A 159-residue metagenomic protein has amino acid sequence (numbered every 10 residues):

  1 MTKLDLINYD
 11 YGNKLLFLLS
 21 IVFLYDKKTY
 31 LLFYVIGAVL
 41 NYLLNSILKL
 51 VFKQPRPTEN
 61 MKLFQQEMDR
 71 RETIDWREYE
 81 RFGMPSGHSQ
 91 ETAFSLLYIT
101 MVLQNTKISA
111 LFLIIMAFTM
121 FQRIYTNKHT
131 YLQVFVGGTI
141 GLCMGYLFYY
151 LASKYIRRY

Functional and structural regions predicted by a protein language model:
M1-F23, T29-G37, Y42-R81, K154: N-terminal transmembrane-helix/juxtamembrane module of multi-pass inner/ER membrane proteins
Y25, Q66-Y159: Membrane-embedded catalytic cores of phosphoryl/pyrophosphoryl-handling enzymes
